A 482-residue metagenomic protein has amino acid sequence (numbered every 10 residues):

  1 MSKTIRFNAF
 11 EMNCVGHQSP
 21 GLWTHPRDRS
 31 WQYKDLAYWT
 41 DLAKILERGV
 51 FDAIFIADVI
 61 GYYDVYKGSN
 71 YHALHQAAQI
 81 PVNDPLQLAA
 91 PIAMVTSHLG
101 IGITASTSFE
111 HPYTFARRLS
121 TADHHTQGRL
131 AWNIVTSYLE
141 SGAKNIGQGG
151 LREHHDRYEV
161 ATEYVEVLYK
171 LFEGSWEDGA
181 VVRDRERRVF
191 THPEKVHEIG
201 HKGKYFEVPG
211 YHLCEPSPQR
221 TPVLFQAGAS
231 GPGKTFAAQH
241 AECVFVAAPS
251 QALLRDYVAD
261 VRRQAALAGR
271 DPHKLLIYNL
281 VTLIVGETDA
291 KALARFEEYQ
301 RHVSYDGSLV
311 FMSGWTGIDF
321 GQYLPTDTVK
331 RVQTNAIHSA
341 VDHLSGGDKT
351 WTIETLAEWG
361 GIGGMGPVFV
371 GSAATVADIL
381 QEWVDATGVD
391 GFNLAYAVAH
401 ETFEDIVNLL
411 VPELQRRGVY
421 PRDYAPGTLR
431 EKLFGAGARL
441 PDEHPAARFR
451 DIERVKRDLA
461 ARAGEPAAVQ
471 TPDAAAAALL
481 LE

Functional and structural regions predicted by a protein language model:
M1-P20, H155-Q219, A252-D256, R263-V384 (+1 more regions): An alpha-helical appendage that flanks or caps ligand/catalytic pockets
M1-V95, Q219-P222, H343-L344, H444-A463 (+2 more regions): N-terminal beta1-alpha1-beta2 module of alpha/beta enzyme domains
S2, E47-R48, A90-S97, D123-R129 (+2 more regions): Acidic (Asp/Glu)-rich catalytic clusters
I5-A9, I54-I56, L99-A105, G128-I134 (+4 more regions): Hydrophobic faces of well-ordered beta-strands that scaffold small-molecule active sites in alpha/beta enzyme cores
F7, L46, V50, I92 (+8 more regions): Conserved, mostly hydrophobic/aromatic
N8-E11, D28-D35, L88-Q219: Hydrophobic, small-residue-rich alpha-helical packing segments that form membrane-like cores
Y33-I45, Q226-F236, S372-D385: Short, acidic/polar
S69-I101, A266-A268, I406-R422: Alpha-helix-loop-beta-strand connector modules within alpha/beta enzyme cores
